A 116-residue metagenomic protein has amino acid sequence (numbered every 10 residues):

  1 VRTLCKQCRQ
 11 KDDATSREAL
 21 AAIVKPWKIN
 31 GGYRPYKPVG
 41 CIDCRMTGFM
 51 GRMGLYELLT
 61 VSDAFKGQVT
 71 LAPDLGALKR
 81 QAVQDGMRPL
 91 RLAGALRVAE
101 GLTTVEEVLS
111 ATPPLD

Functional and structural regions predicted by a protein language model:
V1-D116: Short, flexible helix-loop junctions that flank or precede catalytic/ligand sites
